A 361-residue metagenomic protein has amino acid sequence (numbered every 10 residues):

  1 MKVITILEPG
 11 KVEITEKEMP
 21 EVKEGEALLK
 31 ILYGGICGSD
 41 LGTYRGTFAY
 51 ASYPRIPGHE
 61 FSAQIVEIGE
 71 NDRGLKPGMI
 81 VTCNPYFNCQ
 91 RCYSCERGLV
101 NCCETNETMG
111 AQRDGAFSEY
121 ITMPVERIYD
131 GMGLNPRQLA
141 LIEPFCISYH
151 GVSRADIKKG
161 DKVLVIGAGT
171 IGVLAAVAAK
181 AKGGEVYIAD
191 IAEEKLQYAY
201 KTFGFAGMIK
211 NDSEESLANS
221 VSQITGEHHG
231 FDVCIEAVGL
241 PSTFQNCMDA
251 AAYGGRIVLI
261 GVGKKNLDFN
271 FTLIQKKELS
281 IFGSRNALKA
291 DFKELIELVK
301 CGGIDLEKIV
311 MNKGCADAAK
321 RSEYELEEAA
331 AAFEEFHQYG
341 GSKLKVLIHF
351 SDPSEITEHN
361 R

Functional and structural regions predicted by a protein language model:
P20-G34, T47-Y93, M132-L134: Glycine-rich beta-strand-centered segment in the early N-terminal region that forms part of a ligand/cofactor-binding
C37, L75, N84-M132: Cysteine-cluster motifs in flexible loop/terminal segments that predominantly coordinate metals
L134-S213: Mid-domain Rossmann-like dinucleotide-binding core that forms the NAD(H)/NADP(H) cofactor-binding site
A192, G263, A287: Residues in the short beta-alpha loop(s) of Rossmann-like NAD(P)-binding domains
K201-S280, I356: Glycine-rich cofactor phosphate-binding loops and adjacent beta1-alpha1 units of small-molecule cofactor enzyme domains
Q245-D249, K289-R361: C-terminal hydrophobic helical "lid"/dimerization subdomain of Rossmann-like NAD(P)H-dependent oxidoreductases
